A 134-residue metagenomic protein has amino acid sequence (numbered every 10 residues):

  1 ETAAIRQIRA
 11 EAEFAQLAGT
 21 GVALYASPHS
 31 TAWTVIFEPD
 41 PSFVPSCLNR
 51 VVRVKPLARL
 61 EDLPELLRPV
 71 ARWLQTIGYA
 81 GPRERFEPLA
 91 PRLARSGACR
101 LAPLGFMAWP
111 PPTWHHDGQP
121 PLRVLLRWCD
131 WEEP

Functional and structural regions predicted by a protein language model:
E1-Q75, E87-P88, L93, L101-L126: NAD(P)-dependent aldehyde/semialdehyde dehydrogenase
P82: A C-terminal functional module that forms or caps the active site or interfaces directly with catalytic machinery
D130-P134: C-terminal amphipathic helix plus adjacent low-complexity, charged tail appended to glycosyltransferase catalytic
